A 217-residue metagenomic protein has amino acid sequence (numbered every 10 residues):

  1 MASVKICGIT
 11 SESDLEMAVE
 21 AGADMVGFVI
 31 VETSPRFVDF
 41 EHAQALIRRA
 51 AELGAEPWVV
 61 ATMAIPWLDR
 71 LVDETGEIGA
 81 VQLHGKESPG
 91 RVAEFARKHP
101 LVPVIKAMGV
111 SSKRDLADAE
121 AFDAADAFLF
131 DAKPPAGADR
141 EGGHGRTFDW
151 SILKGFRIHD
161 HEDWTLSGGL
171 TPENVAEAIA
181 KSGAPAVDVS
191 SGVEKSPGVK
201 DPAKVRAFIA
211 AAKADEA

Functional and structural regions predicted by a protein language model:
M1-A186, S191-A217: Conserved N-terminal beta1-alpha1 strand-loop-helix module at the mouth
